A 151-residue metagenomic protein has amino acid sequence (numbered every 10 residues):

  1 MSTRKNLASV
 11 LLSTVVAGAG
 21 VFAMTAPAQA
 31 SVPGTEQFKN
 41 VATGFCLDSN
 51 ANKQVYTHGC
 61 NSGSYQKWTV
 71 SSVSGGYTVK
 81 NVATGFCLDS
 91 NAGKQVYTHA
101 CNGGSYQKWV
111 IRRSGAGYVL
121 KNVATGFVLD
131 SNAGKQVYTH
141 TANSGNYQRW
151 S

Functional and structural regions predicted by a protein language model:
M1-T35: N-terminal prepro-regions of secreted/extracellular proteins
A30-S151: Lectin-like carbohydrate-binding module/patch detector with strong preference for beta-trefoil
